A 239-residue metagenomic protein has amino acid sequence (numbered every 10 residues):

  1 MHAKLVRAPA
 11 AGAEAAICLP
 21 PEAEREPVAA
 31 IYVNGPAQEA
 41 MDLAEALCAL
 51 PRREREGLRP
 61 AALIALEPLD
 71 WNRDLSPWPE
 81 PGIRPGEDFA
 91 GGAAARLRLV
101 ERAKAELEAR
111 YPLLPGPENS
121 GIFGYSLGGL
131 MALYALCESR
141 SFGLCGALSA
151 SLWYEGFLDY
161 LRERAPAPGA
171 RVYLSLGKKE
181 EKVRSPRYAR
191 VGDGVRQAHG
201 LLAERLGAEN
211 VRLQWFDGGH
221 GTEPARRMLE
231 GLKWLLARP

Functional and structural regions predicted by a protein language model:
M1-V28, A61-A62, V211: A domain-start/cap signature at the N-terminus of enzymes
E26-L113: Serine-hydrolase catalytic machinery in alpha/beta-hydrolase-like enzymes
P27-A30, G121, L144, R171: Structural motif
Y32-A40, E108-Y111, L127, L136-C137 (+3 more regions): Cell-envelope and extracellular/periplasmic
G116-A167: Primarily recognizes the serine-hydrolase "nucleophile elbow" in alpha/beta-hydrolase and SGNH/GDSL folds
L152-P224, L235: The feature captures the conserved acid-bearing segment of alpha/beta-hydrolase catalytic domains
R227-P239: Catalytic active-site module of serine/aspartate enzymes centered on a nucleophile-bearing elbow/loop
